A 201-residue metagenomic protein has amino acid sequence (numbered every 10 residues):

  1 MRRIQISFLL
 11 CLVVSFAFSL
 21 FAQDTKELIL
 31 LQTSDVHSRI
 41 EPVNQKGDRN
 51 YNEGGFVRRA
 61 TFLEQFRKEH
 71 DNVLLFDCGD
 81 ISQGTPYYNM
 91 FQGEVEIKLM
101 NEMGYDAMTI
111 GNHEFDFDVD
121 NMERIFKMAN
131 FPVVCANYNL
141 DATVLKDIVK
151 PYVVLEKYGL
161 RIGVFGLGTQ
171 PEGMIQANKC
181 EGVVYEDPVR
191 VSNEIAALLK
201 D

Functional and structural regions predicted by a protein language model:
M1-I6: Positively charged n-region of N-terminal signal peptides that target proteins for export
S7-S19: Bacterial N-terminal signal peptides
F21-D201: Acidic, metal/ion-coordinating pockets
